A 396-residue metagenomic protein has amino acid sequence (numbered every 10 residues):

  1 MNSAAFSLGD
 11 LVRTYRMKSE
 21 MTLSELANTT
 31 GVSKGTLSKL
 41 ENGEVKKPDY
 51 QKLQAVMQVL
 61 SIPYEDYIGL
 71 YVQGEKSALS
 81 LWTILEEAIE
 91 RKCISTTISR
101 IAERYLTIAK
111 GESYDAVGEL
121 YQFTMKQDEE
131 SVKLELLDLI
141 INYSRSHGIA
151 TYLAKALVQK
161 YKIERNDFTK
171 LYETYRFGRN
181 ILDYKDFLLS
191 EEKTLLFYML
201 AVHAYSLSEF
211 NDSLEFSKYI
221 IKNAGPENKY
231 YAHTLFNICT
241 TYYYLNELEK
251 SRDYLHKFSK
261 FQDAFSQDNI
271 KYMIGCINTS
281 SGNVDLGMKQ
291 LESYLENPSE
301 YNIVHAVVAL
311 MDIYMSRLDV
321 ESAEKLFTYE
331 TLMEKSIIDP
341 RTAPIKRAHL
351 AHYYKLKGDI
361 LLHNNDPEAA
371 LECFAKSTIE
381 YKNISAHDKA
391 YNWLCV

Functional and structural regions predicted by a protein language model:
M1-S19: A short, Lys/Arg-rich alpha-helix, primarily the initiator
A4, S77-W82, G111-G118, G148-K155 (+5 more regions): Generic helix N-cap/helix-start motif at coil->alpha-helix transitions
G31-K47, G69-Q73: Recognition helix of helix-turn-helix/homeodomain-like DNA-binding domains that insert into the DNA major groove
Q51-Y67, V396: DNA major-groove recognition helix of helix-turn-helix/homeodomain DNA-binding modules
Q73, R104-G111, I141-I149, R179-S190 (+5 more regions): Solenoid-like repeat scaffolds
I89-S99, S113, M125-D138, R165-N180 (+5 more regions): Helix-turn-helix repeat elements of alpha-solenoid scaffolds
T107-F216, I220-Y231: Mid-protein regulatory/catalytic core that forms ligand/cofactor-binding pockets and protein-protein interaction
F123-K126, A156-Q159, I163, V202-A204 (+6 more regions): Residue-level signature for tetratricopeptide repeat
